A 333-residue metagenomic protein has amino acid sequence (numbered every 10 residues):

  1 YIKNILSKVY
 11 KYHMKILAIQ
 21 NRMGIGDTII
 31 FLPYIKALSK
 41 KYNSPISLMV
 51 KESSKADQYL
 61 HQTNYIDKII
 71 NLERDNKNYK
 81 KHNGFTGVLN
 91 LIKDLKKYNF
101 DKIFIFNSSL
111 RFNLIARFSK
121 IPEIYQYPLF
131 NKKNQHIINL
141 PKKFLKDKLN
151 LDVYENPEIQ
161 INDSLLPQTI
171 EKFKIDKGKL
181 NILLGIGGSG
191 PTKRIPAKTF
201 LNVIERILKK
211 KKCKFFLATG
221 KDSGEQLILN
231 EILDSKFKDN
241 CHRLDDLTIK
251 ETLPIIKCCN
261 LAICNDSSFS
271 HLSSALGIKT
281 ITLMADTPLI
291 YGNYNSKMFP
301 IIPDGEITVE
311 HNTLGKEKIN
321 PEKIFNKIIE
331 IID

Functional and structural regions predicted by a protein language model:
Y1-D333: Catalytic machinery of carbohydrate-active enzymes, primarily nucleotide-sugar-dependent glycosyltransferases
